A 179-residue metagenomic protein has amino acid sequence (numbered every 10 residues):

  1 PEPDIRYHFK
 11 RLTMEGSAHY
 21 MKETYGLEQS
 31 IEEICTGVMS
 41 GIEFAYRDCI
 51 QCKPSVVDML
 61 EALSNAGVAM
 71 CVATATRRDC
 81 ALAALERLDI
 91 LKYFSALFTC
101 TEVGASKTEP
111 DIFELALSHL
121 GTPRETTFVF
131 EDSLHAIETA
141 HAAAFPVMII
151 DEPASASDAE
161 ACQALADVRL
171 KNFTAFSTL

Functional and structural regions predicted by a protein language model:
P1-V57, A62-A66: N-terminal helical cap/lid subdomain that shapes the substrate entry/recognition surface in HAD-like hydrolases
M14, T74, R78: Functionally critical, cavity-lining and gating residues within the transmembrane helices of 12-TM secondary
Y46-Q51, A75, V147-I149: Short, flexible loop segments at the rims of nucleotide/cofactor-binding pockets, characterized by
V57, E61-S64, V68, R77-L179: Asp-based, Mg2+/Mn2+-dependent phosphohydrolase catalytic module
C71: Crotonase-fold acyl-CoA enzyme core
